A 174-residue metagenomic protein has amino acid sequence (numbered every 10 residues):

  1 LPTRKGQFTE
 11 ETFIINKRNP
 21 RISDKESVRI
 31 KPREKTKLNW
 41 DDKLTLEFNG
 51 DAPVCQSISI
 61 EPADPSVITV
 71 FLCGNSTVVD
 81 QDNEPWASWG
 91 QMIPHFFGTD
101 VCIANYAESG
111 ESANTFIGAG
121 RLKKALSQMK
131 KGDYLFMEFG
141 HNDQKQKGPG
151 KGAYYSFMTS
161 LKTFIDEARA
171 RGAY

Functional and structural regions predicted by a protein language model:
T3-P32: Extracellular carbohydrate recognition and processing domains and analogous Trp-centered ligand-binding platforms
R4-F8, K37-D41, D51, A63: Surface-exposed coil/turn segments at beta-strand junctions on protein surfaces, enriched
K17-K25, E34-N49: Noncatalytic modules at the cell exterior or secretory-pathway interfaces, chiefly beta-strand-rich lectin/adhesion
R18, D51, G140-N142: Solvent-exposed coil/turn segments that connect beta secondary-structure elements in extracytoplasmic/periplasmic
L46, G50-A107, K123-L135: Serine-esterase "nucleophile elbow" of acetyl-processing enzymes
S57-I58, Q81-P85, F116-G118, K147-K151: Short, solvent-exposed loop/turn and secondary-structure capping segments
S76-D80, E108-N114, H141-Q146, Y174: Solvent-exposed loop/turn segments at secondary-structure junctions within structured extracellular/periplasmic domains
M92, G120-Y174: Alpha-helical cap/lid subdomain in secreted, periplasmic, or secretory-pathway luminal O-acyl-processing enzymes
